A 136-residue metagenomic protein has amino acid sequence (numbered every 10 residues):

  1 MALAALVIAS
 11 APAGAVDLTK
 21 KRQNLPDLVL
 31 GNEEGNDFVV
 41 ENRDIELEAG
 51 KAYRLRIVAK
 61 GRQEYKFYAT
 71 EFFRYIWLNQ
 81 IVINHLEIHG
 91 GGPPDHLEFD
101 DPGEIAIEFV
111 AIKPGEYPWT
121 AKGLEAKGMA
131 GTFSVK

Functional and structural regions predicted by a protein language model:
M1-V7: Sec-dependent N-terminal signal peptides
I8-P12: N-terminal signal peptide c-region/cleavage motif recognized by signal peptidases
V16-N24, G91-K136: Extracellular/periplasmic metallocenter environments
L18-R54: N-terminal edge beta-strand
V29-G31, R54-R56, T120, T132-S134: Soluble periplasmic/extracytoplasmic beta-strand elements of cell-envelope proteins
G31-D37, W77-Q80, I88-G90, V110-A111 (+1 more regions): N-terminus-centered regions that define maturation/targeting leaders and the start of the first functional domain
N42-A69, I105-K113, P118: Beta-strand cores of secreted/periplasmic/IMS beta-sandwich domains, seen most often in copper-related folds
V58-H89: Contiguous segments within soluble domain cores/interaction surfaces
